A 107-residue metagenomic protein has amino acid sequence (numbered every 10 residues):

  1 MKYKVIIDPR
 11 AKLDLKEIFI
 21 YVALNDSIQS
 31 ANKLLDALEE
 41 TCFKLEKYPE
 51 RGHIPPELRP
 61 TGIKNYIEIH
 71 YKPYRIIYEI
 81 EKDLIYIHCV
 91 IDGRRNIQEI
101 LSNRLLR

Functional and structural regions predicted by a protein language model:
M1-A37: Arg/Lys-rich, positively charged N-terminal/basic patches that mediate binding to nucleic acids
K16-F19, I67, C89: A cross-family signal for key residues in well-ordered alpha-helices that form functional helical elements
E46: Short proline/glycine- and basic residue-enriched helix-capping loop/turn segments at helix->loop/beta transitions
E50-D83: Basic/aromatic recognition patch in beta-strand/loop cores that engages polyanionic ligands
Y71-R75, E79-R107: Enriched for short, Lys/Arg-rich terminal
